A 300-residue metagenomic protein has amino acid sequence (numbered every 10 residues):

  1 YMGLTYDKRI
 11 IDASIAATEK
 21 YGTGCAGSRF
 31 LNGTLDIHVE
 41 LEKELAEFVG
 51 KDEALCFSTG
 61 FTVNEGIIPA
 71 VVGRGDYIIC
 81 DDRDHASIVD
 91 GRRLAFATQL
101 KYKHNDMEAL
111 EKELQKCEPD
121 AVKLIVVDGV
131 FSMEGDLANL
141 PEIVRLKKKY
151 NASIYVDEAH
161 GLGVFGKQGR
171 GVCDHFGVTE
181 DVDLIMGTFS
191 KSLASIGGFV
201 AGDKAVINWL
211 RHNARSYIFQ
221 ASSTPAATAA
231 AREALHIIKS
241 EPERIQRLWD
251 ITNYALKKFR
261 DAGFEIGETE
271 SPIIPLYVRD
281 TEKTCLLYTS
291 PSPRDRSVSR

Functional and structural regions predicted by a protein language model:
I11-G60: Conserved N-terminal alpha-helix of the aminotransferase class I/II PLP-enzyme fold
T59, I79-A95: Substrate-binding/gating loop at the entrance of the active-site cleft, primarily in PLP-dependent aminotransferase-like
I67-A86, P291: Conserved PLP-anchoring active-site segment centered on the Schiff-base-forming lysine
L100, H104-V156: Active-site phosphate-binding strand-loop segment of PLP-dependent enzymes
A138, R232-L287: Conserved PLP-dependent catalytic core of the aminotransferase class-I/II
N151, E158, G171-F189, N208 (+1 more regions): Conserved active-site segment immediately N-terminal to the catalytic lysine that forms the internal aldimine
L184-M186, L193-P242: Conserved core segment of the aminotransferase class I/II
Y288-D295: Conserved small/polar residues in nucleotide/adenosyl-binding loops
